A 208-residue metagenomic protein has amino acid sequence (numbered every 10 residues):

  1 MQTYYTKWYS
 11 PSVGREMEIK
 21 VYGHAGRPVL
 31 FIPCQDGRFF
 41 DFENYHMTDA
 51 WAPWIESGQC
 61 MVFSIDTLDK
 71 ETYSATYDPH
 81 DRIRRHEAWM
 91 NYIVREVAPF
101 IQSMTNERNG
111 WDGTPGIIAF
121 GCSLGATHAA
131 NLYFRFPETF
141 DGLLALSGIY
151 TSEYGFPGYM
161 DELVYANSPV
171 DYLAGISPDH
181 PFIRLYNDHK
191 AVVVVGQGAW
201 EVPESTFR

Functional and structural regions predicted by a protein language model:
M1-R208: Non-catalytic cap/lid and distal C-terminal segments of serine-dependent acyl enzymes
